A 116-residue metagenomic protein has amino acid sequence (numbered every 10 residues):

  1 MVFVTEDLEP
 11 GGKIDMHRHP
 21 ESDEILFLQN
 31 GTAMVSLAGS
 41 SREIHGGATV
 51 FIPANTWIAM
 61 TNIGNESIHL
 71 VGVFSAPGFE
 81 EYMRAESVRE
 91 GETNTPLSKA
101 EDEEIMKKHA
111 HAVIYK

Functional and structural regions predicted by a protein language model:
M1-M16, S22: A short glycine-rich, His/Asp/Glu-containing loop-to-beta-strand
E6, L26, V50: Conserved GNAT-family N-acetyltransferase fold
P10, E21, S40, T56-W57 (+2 more regions): A generic "binding-loop/recognition-motif" signal
P10, E21-A33, A38: Glycine- and acidic-residue-biased ligand/ion/polar-headgroup-sensing regions
M16, V35-S36, I52, I58-G64 (+1 more regions): Short beta-strand His + acidic residue motifs that chelate non-heme Fe in jelly-roll/DSBH and cupin folds
G39-W57: Short acidic-glycine-tyrosine-enriched beta hairpin
I63-K116: Double-stranded beta-helix
